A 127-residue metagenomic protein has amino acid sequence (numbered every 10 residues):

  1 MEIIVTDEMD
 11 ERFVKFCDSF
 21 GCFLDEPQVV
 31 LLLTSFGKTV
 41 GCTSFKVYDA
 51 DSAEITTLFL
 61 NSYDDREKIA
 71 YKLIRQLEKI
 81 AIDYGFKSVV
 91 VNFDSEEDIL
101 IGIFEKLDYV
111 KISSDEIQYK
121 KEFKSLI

Functional and structural regions predicted by a protein language model:
E2-S52, T56, N61: Acetyl-CoA-dependent GNAT
K46, N92, D115: Conserved residues at the C-terminal ends of beta-strands
Y48-A50, Y63, E96, K124-L126: Short coil/turn motifs at secondary-structure junctions
L58-R66, D94: A short, internal acetyl-CoA/4′-phosphopantetheine-binding micro-motif in the GNAT/acyltransferase core
R66-K79, K106: Conserved acetyl-CoA-binding loop-helix of GNAT-fold acetyltransferases
A81-F93: Conserved GNAT acetyl-CoA-binding A-motif
S95-S113: Conserved active-site alpha-helix within GNAT-family acetyltransferase domains
L107-I127: Active-site/acyl-donor-binding loops of N-acyltransferases
